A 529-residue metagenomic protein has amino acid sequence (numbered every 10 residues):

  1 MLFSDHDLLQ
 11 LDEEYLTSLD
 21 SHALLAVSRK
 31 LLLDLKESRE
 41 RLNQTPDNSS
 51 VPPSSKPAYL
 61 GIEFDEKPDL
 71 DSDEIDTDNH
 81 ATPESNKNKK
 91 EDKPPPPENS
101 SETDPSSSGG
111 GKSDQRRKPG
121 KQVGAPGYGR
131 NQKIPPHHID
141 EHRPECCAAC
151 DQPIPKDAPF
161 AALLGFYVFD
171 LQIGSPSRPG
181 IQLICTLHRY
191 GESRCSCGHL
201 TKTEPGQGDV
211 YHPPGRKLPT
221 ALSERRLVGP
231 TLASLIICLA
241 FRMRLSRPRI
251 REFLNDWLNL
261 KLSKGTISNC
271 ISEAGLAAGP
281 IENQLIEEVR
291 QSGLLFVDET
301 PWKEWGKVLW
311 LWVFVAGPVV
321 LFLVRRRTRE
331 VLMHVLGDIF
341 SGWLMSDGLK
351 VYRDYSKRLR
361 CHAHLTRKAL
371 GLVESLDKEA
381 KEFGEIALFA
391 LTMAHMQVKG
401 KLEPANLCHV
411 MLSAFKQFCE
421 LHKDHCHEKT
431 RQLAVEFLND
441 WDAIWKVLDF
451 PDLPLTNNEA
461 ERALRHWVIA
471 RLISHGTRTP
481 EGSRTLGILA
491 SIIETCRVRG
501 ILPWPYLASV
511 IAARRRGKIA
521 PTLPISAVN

Functional and structural regions predicted by a protein language model:
M1-E224, S268, V297, S346: Short, flexible loop/hinge motifs at secondary-structure junctions
Q122-V123, I139, P144-C146, H188-R194 (+1 more regions): Catalytic center-proximal scaffold of phosphoryl-transfer enzymes
